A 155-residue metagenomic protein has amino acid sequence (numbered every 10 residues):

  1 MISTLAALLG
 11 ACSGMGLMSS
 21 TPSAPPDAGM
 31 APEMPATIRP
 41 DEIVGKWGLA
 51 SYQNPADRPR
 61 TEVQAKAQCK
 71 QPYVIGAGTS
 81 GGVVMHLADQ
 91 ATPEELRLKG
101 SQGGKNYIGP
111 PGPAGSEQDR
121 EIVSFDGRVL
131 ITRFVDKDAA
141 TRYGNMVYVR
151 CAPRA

Functional and structural regions predicted by a protein language model:
M1-I2: Bacterial N-terminal signal peptides that target proteins for export
M15, A50, P72, C151-R154: Small disulfide-bonded, cysteine-rich extracellular recognition modules and tandem repeats
L17-M34, G103-A155: Beta-sheet ligand-binding and adhesion/scaffold domains
M30-G82, T141: Short, solvent-exposed loop/hinge segments that bridge or flank secondary-structure elements
Q53-P55, G78-R128: Contiguous, well-ordered beta-strand patches that form the walls/edges of small beta-barrel/beta-sandwich domains
